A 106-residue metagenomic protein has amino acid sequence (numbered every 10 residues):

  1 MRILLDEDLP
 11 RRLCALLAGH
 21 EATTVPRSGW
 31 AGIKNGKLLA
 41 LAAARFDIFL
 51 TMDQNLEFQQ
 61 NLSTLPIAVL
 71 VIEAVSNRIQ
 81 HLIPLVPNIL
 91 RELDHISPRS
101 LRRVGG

Functional and structural regions predicted by a protein language model:
M1-D47, E92-D94: N-terminal first-folded block
E7, M52-Q54, A74: Short secondary-structure boundary segments
P10, T23, L56-F58, T64: Solvent-exposed interaction patches of small proteins and small membrane subunits
C14-A15, Q59-N61, H81: Short glycine-/acidic-enriched loop or helix-start segments at secondary-structure transitions that form or flank
G19-V25, L65-I72: Active-site regions of enzymes building and remodeling cell-envelope glycoconjugates
G29, L56, V75-N77: Short histidine/acidic/glycine/proline-rich micro-motifs that form metal- and phosphate-coordinating active-site loops
A42-N61: Acidic, metal-binding active-site segment of PIN/NYN-like and related structure-specific nucleases
I67-G106: C-terminal structural segments of small proteins and small subunits
